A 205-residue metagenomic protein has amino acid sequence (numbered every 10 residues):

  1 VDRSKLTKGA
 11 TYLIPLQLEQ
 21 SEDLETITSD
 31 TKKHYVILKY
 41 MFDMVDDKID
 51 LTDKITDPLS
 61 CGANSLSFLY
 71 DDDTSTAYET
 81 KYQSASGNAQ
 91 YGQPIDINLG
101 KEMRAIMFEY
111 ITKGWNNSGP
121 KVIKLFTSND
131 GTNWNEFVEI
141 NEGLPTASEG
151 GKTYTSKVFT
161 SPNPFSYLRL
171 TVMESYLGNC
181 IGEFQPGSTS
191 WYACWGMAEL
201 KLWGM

Functional and structural regions predicted by a protein language model:
S4-I14: Short glycine/proline/serine/threonine-rich loop/turn segments at secondary-structure transition edges
Q17-S21, M173-S175: Beta-strand-rich extracellular modules
Q20-D53: Long, low-complexity ectodomains and other extracytoplasmic segments of secretory-pathway proteins
F42-T74: Predominantly extracellular/luminal regions of secreted and cell-surface proteins, especially disulfide-bonded
S65-V138, T153-M205: Aromatic, loop-rich ligand-recognition surfaces of beta-strand-rich domains
E136-T146: Solvent-exposed serine/threonine-rich low-complexity stretches and specific carbohydrate-binding patches
P145-T153: Short, surface-exposed linear segments at secondary-structure transitions and domain or protein termini
